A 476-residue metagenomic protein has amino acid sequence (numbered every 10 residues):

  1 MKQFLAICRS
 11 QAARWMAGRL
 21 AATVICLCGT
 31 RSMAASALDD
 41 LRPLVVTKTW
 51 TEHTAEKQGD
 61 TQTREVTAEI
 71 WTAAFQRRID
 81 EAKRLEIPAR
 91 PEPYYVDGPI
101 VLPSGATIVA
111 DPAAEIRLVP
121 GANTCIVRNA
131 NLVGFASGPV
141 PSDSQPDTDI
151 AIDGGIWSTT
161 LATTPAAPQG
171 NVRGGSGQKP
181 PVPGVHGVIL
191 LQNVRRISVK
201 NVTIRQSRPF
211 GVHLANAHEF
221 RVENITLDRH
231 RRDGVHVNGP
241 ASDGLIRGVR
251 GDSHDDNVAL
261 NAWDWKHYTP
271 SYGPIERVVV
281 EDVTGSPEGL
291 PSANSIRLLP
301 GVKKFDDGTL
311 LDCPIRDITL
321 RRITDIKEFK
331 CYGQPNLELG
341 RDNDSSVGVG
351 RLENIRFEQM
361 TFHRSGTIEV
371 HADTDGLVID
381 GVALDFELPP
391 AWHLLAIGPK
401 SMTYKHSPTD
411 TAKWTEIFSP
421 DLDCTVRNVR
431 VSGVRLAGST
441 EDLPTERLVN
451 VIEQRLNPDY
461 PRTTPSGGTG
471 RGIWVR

Functional and structural regions predicted by a protein language model:
M1-R14: N-terminal secretory signal peptides that target proteins for export/translocation
A6-C8, T30, T464: Intrinsically disordered, low-complexity segments
R9, L27-G29, I126: Secreted/luminal cysteine- and crosslink-motif detector
Q11, G29-R31, R427: General secretory precursor processing signal
G18-R31: Bacterial N-terminal signal peptides
I25, A34-R476: Extracellular/periplasmic carbohydrate-active domains that bind, remodel, or depolymerize complex polysaccharides
